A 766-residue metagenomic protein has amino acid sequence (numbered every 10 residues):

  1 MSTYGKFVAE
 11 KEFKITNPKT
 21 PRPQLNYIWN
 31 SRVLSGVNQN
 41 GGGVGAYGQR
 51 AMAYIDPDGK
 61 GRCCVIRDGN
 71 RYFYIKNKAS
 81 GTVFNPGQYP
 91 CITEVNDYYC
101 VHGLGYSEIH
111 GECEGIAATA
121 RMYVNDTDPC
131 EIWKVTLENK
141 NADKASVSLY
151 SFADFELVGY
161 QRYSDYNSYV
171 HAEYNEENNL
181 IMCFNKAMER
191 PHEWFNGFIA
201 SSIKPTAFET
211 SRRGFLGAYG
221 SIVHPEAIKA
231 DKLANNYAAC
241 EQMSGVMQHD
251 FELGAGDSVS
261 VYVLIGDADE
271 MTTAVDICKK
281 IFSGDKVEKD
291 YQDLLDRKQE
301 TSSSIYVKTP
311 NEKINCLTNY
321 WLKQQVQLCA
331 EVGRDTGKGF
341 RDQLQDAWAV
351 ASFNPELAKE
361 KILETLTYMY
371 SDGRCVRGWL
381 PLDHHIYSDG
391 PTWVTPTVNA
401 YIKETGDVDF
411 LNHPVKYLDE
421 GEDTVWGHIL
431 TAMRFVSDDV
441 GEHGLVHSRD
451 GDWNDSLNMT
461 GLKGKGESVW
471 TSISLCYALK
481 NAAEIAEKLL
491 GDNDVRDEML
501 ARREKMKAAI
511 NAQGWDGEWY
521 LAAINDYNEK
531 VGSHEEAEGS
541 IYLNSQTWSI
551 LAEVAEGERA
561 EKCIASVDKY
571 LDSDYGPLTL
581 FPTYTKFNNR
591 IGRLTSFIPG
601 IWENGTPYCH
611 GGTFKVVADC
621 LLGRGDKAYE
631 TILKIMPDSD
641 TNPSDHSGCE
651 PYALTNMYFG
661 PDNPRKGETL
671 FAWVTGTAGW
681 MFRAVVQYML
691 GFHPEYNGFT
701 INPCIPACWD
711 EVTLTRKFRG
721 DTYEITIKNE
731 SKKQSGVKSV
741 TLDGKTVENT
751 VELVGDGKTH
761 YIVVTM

Functional and structural regions predicted by a protein language model:
M1-R341, E356-E364, Y368, A400-T405 (+7 more regions): Anionic coordination/interaction segments
Y74-K76, V350-V446, S468-C476, T606-A628 (+5 more regions): Aromatic-rich carbohydrate-recognition surfaces in CAZymes
E138-K144, M271-T272, E404-Y417, L479-M499 (+2 more regions): Inter-helical turn/loop segments and adjacent helix faces that build the functional surface of alpha-helical bundle
F152, V376, S474-I591, L633 (+1 more regions): Catalytic cores of carbohydrate-active enzymes
E300, S304-V307, N311-I314, T318-V326 (+4 more regions): Aromatic-lined, polymer-binding surfaces characteristic of secreted/periplasmic polysaccharide-degrading enzymes
Q345, R374-W393, L418-E420, H443-G466 (+3 more regions): Carbohydrate-binding/catalytic loop surfaces
P694-I725: Surface beta-strand/loop "capping" patches
T741-K745: Short strand-turn-strand beta-turns centered on an Asx-Gly dipeptide
